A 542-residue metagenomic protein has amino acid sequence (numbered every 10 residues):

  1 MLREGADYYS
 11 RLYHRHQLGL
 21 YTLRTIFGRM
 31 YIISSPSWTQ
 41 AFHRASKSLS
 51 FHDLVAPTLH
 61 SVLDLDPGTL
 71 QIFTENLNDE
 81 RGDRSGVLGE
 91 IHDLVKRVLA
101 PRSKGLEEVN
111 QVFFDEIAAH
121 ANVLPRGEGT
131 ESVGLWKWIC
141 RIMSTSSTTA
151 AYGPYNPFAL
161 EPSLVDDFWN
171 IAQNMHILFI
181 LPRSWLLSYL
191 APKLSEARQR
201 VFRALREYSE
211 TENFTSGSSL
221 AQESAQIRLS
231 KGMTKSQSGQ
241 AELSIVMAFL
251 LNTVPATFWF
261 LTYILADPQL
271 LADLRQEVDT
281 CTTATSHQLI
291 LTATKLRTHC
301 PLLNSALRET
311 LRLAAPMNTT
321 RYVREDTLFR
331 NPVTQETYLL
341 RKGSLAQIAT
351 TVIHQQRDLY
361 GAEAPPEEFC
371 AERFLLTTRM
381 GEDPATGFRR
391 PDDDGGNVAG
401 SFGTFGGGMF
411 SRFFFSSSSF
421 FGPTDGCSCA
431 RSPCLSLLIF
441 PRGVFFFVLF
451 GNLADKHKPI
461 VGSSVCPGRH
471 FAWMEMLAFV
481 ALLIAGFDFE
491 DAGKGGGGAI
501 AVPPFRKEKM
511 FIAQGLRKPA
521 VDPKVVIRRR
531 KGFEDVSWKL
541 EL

Functional and structural regions predicted by a protein language model:
M1-G86: N-terminal membrane-proximal hinge/A-helix region immediately C-terminal to the signal-anchor transmembrane segment
L2-R11, H287-T337, Q347-D358, D392 (+1 more regions): Conserved cytochrome P450 K-helix E-x-x-R motif and the immediately C-terminal K′/meander segment
L106-T257: Cytochrome P450 heme-thiolate monooxygenase catalytic core
Q226-D279, T310, Q347, V444-F445 (+2 more regions): Central I-helix of cytochrome P450 enzymes
L270, V398, F413-G443, F450-S464 (+1 more regions): Cytochrome P450 heme-binding "Cys pocket" and the immediately downstream C-terminal segment
T298-N318, I512-L542: C-terminal domain-closing interface element
I348-D393, F410, F414, F420-G422: Conserved cytochrome P450 K-helix/beta-meander segment immediately N-terminal to the heme-binding cysteine loop
